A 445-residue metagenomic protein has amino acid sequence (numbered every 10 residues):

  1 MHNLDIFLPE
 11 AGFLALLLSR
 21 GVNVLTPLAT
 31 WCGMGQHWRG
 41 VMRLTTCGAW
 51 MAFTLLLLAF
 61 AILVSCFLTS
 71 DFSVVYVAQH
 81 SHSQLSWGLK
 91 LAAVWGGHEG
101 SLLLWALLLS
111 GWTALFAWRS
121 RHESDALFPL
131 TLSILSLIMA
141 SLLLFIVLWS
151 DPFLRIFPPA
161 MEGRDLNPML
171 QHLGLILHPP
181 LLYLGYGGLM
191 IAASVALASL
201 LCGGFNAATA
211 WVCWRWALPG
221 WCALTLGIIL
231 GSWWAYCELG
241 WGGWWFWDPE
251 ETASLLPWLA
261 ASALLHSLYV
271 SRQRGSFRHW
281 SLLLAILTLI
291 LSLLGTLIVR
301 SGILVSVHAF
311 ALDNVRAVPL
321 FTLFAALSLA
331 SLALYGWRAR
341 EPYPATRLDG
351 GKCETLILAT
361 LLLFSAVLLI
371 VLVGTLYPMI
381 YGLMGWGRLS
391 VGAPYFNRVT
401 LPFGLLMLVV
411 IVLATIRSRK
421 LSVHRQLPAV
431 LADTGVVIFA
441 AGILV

Functional and structural regions predicted by a protein language model:
M1-A15, W38-M42, S65-E99, D151-P179 (+5 more regions): Membrane-interface interhelical loops and short amphipathic "cap" helices that link adjacent transmembrane segments
H2-R39, M51-F53, L58, F72 (+4 more regions): Contiguous transmembrane helix-bundle modules in multi-pass membrane proteins
A15-W38, F53-F60, L85-L89, W105-R121 (+3 more regions): Central hydrophobic cores of alpha-helical transmembrane segments in multi-pass inner-membrane proteins across all
L17-P27, S101-S232: A conserved hydrophobic secondary-structure block that centers on an alpha-helix together with its immediately flanking
L25-W38, I156-P159, G187-A210, W233-G240 (+4 more regions): Conserved, charged catalytic cores of large soluble enzymes
G35-L56, L115-A140, L201-C222, W247 (+4 more regions): Membrane-interfacial loop-to-helix junctions in multi-pass inner-membrane proteins
L56-L85, A92-A117, F145-R155, L255 (+4 more regions): Transmembrane-helix bundle segments that line or gate the permeation/cavity pathway in multi-pass membrane proteins
S101, W105, Y183-Y186, F246-L259 (+2 more regions): Structural signature of hydrophobic alpha-helical transmembrane segments
